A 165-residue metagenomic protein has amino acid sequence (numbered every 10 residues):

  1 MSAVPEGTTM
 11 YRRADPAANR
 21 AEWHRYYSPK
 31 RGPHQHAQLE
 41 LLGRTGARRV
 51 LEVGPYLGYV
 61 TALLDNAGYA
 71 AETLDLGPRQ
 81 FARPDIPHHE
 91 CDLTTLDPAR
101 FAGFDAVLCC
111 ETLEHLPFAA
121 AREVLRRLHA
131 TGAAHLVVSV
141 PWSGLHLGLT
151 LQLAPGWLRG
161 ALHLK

Functional and structural regions predicted by a protein language model:
M1-A106, A119-L125, T131, K165: Conserved N-terminal segment of class I S-adenosyl-L-methionine
N19, C110, S139-W142: Short loop/turn segments at strand-loop or loop-helix junctions that form parts of catalytic or ligand-binding pockets
T112-H115: Hydrophobic adenine-recognition pocket in adenosine-nucleotide-binding enzymes
T131-V137: Short glycine-dipeptide loop
V137-A161: Conserved class I S-adenosyl-L-methionine
